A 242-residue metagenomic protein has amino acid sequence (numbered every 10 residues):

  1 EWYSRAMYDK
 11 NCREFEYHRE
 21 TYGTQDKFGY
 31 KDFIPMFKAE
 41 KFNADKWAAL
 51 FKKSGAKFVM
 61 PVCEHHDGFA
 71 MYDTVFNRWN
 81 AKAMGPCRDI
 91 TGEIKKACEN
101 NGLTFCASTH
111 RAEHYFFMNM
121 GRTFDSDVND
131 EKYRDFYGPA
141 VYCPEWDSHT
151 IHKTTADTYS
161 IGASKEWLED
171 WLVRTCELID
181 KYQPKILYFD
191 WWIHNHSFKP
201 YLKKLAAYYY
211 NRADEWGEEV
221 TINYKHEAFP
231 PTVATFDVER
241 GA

Functional and structural regions predicted by a protein language model:
E1-A242: Mature catalytic domains of secreted/periplasmic carbohydrate-active enzymes
